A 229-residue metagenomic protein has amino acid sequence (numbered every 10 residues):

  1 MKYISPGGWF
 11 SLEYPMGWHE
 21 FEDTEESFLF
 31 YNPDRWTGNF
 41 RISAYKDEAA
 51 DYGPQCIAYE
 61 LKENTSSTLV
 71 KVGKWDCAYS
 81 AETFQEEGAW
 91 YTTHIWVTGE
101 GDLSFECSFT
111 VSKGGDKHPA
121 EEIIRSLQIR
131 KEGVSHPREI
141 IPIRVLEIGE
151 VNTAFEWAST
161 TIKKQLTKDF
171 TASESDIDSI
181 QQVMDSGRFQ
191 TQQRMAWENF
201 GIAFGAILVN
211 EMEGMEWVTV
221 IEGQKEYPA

Functional and structural regions predicted by a protein language model:
K2-Y59: Secretory pathway targeting signatures of secreted, lumenal, and periplasmic proteins
G17-D23, L61-G73, G214-W217: Short secondary-structure junctions
W18, F105-R138: Surface-exposed amphipathic alpha-helical segments
S27-P33, A78-A81, P228-A229: Generic recognition of long tandem-repeat/solenoid scaffolds
R35-T37, Y45-A49, K62, W75-D76 (+3 more regions): Terminus-proximal functional modules
Y52-G53, G115-P119, A196-F200, F204: Short amphipathic alpha-helical segments
C56-S104, T110-K113: Signature of long, low-cysteine stretches enriched in small and polar/charged residues
R130-A203, V209-A229: Intrinsic low-complexity, intrinsically disordered or marginally ordered coil/linker segments
